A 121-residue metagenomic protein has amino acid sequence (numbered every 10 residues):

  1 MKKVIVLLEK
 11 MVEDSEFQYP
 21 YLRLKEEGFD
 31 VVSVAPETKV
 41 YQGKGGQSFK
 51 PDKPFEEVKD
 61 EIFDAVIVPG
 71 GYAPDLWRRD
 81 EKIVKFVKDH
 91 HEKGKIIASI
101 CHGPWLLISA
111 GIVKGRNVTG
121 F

Functional and structural regions predicted by a protein language model:
M1-K93, I97, W105-G115: Extended, subdomain-level signal for the structured scaffold at the beginning of enzyme domains
C101: Catalytic nucleophile serine of serine hydrolases, specifically the conserved "nucleophile elbow" pentapeptide
T119-F121: Active-site oxyanion/phosphate-handling segment shared across diverse enzymes
